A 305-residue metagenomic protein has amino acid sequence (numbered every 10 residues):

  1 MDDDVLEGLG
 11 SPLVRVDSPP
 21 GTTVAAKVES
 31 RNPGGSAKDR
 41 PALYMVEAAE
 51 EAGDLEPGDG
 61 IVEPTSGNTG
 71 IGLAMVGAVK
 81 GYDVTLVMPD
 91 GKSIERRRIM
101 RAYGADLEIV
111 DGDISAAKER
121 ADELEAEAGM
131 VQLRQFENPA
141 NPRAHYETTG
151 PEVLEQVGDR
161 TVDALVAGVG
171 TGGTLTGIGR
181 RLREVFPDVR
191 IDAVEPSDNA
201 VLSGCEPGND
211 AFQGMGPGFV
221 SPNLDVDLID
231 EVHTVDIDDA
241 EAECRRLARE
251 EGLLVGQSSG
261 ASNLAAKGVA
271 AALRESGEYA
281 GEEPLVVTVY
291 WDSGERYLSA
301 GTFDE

Functional and structural regions predicted by a protein language model:
M1-E305: PLP-dependent amino-acid enzyme catalytic core
